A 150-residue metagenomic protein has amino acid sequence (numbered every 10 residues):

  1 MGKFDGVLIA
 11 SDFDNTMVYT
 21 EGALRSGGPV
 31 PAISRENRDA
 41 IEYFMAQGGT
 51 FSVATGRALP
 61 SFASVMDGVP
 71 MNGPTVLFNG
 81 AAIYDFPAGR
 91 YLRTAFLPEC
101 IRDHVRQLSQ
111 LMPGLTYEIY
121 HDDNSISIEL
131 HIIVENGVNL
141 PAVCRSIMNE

Functional and structural regions predicted by a protein language model:
M1, D14, P87-A88: Residue-level recognition of short loop/turn positions
M1-G2, V69: Solvent-exposed alpha-helices and their adjacent loops that cap or buttress functional pockets in soluble metabolic
G2-K3, L111: Glycine-rich phosphate-binding loop signature in dinucleotide/nucleotide-binding domains
D5-G27, V53: Asp-based phosphoryl-transfer active-site loop
R25-E36: A short, polar/charged loop-to-alpha-helix boundary motif
S34-V138: Active-site phosphate-binding/coordination module
I133-E150: Acidic, His- and aromatic-enriched active-site or binding-groove loops in soluble protein domains that engage sugars
